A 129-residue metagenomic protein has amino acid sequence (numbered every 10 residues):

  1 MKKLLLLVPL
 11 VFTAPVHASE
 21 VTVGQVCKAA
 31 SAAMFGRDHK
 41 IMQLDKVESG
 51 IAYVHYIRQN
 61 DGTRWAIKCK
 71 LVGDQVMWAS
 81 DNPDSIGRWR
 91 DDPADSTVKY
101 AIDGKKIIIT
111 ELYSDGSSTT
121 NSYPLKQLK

Functional and structural regions predicted by a protein language model:
M1-L4: Positively charged n-region of N-terminal signal peptides that target proteins for export
L6-V8: Sec-dependent N-terminal signal peptides
T13-P15: N-terminal signal peptide c-region/cleavage motif recognized by signal peptidases
S19-I41: Short, non-transmembrane alpha-helical segments in secretory-pathway proteins
R37, G62, G116-S118: A cross-taxa feature marking solvent-exposed loop/turn segments within ectodomains of secreted and single-pass membrane
I41-V47, K68-K70, T97-I102: Short, exposed beta-strand/loop patches in secreted or surface proteins that constitute
E48-W89: Mature extracytoplasmic domains of secretory-pathway proteins
A94-K129: C-terminal partner/receptor-binding element of secreted or periplasmic proteins
